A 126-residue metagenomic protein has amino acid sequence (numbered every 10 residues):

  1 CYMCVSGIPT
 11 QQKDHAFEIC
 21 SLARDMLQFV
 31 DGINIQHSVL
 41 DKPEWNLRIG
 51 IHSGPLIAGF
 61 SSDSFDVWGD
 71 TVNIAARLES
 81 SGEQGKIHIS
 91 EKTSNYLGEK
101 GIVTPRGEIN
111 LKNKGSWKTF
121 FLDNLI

Functional and structural regions predicted by a protein language model:
C1-E18, G32-V72, W117-L122: Catalytic core of nucleotidyl cyclases, primarily class III adenylyl/guanylyl cyclases
F17-R24, Q28: Amphipathic alpha-helical segments that line or abut small-molecule/effector binding pockets and mediate allosteric
M26, I51, L78, N113: Residue-level signature of catalytic and energy-coupling elements of molecular machines, predominantly ATP/GTP-dependent
M26-F29, I33-Q36, S81-G85, K100: Conserved, well-folded catalytic cores of nucleic-acid-processing and energy-transducing macromolecular machines
M26-Q28, G50, E91, N95: Histidine- and acidic-residue-rich, metal-dependent catalytic cores
N34, H52-S53, T71-E91: Catalytic/regulatory signature loops of cyclic-dinucleotide turnover enzymes and related class III nucleotidyl cyclases
L56-A58, D66, S81-I126: Cytosolic regulatory/linker segments at or just downstream of nucleotide-handling modules in signal-transduction
